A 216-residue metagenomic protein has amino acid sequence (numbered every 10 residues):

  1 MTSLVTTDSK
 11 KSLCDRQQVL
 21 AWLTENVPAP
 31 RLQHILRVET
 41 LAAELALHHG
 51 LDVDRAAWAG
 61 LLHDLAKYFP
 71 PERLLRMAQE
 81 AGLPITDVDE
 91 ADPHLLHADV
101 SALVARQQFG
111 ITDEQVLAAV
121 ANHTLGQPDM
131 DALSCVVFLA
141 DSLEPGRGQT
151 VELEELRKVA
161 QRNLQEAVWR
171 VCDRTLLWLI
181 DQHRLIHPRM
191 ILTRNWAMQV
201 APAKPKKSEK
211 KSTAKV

Functional and structural regions predicted by a protein language model:
T2-S9, F69-A78, R184: Short N-terminal signal/transit or membrane-insertion segments and the immediately adjacent low-complexity/disordered
T2-T7, K11-P28: Generic N-terminal amphipathic, Lys/Arg-enriched alpha-helix
A21-E25, H34, A43, H48-R170 (+1 more regions): Divalent metal-dependent catalytic cores for phosphoryl transfer on phosphate-bearing substrates
P28, L47, L125, L177-L185: Generic secondary-structure signature for well-ordered alpha-helical cores
L177-V216: Charged phosphate-binding loop/patch that engages nucleotide di/tri-phosphates or the phosphate backbone of nucleic
